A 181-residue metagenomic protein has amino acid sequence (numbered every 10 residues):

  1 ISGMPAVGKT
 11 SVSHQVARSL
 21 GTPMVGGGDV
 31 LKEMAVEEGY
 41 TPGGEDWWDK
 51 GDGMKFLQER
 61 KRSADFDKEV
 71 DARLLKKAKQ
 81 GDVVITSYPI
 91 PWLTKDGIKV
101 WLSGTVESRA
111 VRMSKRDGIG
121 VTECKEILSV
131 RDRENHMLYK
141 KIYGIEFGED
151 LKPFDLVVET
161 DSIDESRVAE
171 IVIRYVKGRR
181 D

Functional and structural regions predicted by a protein language model:
I1: Hydrophobic anchor at the beta1->P-loop junction of P-loop NTPases
M4: P-loop (Walker A) phosphate-binding loop of NTP-binding proteins
V7: ATP-binding Walker
T10, G28: Walker A/P-loop
D29-L93, E107, I119: ATP-dependent small-molecule kinase phosphotransfer cores that center on conserved nucleotide phosphate-binding segments
K95-R131: Conserved phosphate-donor/acceptor-positioning beta-strand/loop module used by diverse small-molecule
V121-I171: Small-molecule kinase domains that catalyze NTP-dependent phosphoryl transfer to phosphate-bearing small molecules
